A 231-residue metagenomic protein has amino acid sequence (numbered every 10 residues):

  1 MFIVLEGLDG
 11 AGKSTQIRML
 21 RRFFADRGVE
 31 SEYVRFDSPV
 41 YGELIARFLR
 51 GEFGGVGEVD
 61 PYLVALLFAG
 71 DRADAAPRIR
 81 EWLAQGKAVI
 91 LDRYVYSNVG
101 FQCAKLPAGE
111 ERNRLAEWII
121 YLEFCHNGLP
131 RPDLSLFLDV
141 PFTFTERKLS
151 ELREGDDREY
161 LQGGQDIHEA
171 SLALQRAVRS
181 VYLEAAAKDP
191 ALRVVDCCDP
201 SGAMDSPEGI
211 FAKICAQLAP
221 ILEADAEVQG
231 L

Functional and structural regions predicted by a protein language model:
L5: Hydrophobic anchor at the beta1->P-loop junction of P-loop NTPases
L8: P-loop (Walker A) phosphate-binding loop of NTP-binding proteins
K13: Conserved lysine of the Walker
Q16: Hydrophobic positions on the alpha1 helix immediately C-terminal to the Walker A/P-loop
R21, T143-L231: NTP-dependent small-molecule kinase module
R27-P130: ATP-dependent small-molecule kinase phosphotransfer cores that center on conserved nucleotide phosphate-binding segments
S38-V40, V95-Y96, V140-E146, P200-S201: Conserved nucleotide-binding/hydrolysis micro-motifs of P-loop NTPases
N98-S180: A glycine- and Lys/Arg-enriched "phosphate-lid" helix/loop adjacent to the NTP-binding pocket of small-molecule kinases
